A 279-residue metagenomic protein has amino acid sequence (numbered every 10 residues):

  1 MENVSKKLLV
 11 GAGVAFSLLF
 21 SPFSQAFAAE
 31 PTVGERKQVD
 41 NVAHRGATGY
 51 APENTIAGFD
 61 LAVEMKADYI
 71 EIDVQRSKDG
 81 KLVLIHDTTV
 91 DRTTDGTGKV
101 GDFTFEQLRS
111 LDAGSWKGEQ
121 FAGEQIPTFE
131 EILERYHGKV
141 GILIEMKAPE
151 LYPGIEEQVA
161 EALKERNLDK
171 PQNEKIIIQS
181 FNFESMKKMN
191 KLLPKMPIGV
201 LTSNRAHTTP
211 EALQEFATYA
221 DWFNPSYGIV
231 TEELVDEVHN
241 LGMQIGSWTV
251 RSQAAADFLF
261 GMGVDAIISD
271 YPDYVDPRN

Functional and structural regions predicted by a protein language model:
E2-N279: Phosphate-group recognition and catalysis centered on beta-loop-alpha active-site segments
